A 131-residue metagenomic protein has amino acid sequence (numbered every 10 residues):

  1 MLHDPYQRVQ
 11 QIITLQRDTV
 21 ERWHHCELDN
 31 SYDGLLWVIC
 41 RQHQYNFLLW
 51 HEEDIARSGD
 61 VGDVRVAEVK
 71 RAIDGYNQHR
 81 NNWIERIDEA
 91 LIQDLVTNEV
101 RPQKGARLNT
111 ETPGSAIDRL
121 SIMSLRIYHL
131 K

Functional and structural regions predicted by a protein language model:
M1-K131: Anionic, Ser/Thr-rich low-complexity intrinsically disordered regions
